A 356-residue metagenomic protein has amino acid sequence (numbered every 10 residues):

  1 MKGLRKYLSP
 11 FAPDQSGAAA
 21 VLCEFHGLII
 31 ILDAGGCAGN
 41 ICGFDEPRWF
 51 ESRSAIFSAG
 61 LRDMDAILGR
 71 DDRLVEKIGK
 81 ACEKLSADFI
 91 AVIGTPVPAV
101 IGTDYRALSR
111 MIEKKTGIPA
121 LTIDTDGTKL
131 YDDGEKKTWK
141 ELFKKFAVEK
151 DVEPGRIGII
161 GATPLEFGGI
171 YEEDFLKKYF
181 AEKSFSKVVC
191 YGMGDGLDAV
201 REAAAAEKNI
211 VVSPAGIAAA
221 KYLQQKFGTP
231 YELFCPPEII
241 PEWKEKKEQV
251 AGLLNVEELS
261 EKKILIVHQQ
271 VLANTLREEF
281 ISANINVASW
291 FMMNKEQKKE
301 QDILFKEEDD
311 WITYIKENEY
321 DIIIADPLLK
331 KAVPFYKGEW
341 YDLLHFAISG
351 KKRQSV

Functional and structural regions predicted by a protein language model:
M1-V356: An N-terminal assembly and electron-transfer interface module characteristic of large anaerobic redox and radical
